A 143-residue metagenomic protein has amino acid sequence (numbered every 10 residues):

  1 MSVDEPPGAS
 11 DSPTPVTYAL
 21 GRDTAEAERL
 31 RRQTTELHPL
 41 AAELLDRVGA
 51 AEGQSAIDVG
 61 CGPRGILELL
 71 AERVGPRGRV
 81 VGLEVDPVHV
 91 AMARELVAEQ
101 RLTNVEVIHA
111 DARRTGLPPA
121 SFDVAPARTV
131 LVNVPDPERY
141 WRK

Functional and structural regions predicted by a protein language model:
M1-A27, R32: N-terminal, positively charged/glycine-rich alpha-helical extensions of SAM-dependent methyltransferases
T35-Q54, L69: Conserved alpha-helix/loop element of class I SAM-dependent methyltransferases that forms part of the SAM/SAH-binding
G49-A51, G75, P135: Short conserved AdoMet
I57-V59, P63-T115, R139: Class I SAM-dependent methyltransferase SAM/SAH-binding core
R113-V124: A short acidic, Gly/Pro-enriched loop at the edge of an enzyme's catalytic core that lines a small-molecule cofactor
D123-E138: A short SAM/SAH-binding and catalytic strip from SAM-dependent methyltransferases
R142: Amphipathic alpha-helical segments that line or abut small-molecule/effector binding pockets and mediate allosteric
